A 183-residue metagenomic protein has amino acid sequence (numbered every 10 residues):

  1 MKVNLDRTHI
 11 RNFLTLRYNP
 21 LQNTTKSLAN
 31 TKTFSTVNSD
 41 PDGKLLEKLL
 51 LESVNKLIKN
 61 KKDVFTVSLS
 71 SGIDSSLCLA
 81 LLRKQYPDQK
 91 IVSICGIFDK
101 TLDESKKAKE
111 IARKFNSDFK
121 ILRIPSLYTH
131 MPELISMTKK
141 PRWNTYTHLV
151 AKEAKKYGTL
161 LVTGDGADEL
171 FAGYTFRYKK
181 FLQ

Functional and structural regions predicted by a protein language model:
M1-V37, L51-N55, T145-T147: N-terminal glutamine amidotransferase
S35-Q183: ATP-dependent adenylate-handling active sites, centered on carboxylate activation for C-N bond formation
